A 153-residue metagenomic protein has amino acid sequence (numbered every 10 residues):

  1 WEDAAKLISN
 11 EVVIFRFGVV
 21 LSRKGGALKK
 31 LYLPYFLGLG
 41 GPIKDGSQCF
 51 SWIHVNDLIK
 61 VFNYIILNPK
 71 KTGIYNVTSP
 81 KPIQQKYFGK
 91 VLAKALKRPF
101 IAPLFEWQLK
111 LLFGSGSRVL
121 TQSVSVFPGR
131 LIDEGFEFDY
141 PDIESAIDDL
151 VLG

Functional and structural regions predicted by a protein language model:
E2, I59-N63, G89: Short-chain dehydrogenase/reductase
E2-R23: Conserved beta-loop-beta element that borders a ligand/cofactor-binding pocket
S22, F50-N56, I83, V126 (+1 more regions): Residue-level signal for the nucleotide or nucleotide-sugar donor/cofactor binding architecture
Y32-G41, Q48-P82: Alpha-helical substrate-binding/gating segment
N68-S115: Mid/C-terminal beta-alpha module of Rossmann-like enzyme folds, strongest in SDR-family dehydrogenases/epimerases
K86-K90, L112-E137: Conserved C-terminal active-site "lid" loop/helix of NAD(P)H-dependent oxidoreductases that clamps the redox cofactor
D142-G153: Amphipathic terminal alpha-helices
